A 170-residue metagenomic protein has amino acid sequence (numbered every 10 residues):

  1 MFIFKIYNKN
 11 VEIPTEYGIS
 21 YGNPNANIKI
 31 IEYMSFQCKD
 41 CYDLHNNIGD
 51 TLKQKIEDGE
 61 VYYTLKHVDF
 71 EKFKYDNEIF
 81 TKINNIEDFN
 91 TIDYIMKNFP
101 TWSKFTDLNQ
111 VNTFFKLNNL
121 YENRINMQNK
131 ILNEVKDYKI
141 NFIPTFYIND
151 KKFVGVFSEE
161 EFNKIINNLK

Functional and structural regions predicted by a protein language model:
M1-K9: N-proximal helix/coil linker or "cap" segments that precede and/or mark the start of modular domains
K9-I13, E87-N90: N-terminal-biased segments
V11-I28: A short beta-strand-turn-helix
I13, K29, Y33, D40-K55 (+1 more regions): C-terminal cap of thioredoxin/glutaredoxin-like
Y21-N23, F70, G155: Generic structural "secondary-structure junction" signal
Y21-N25, W102-T106, V135: Short hydrophobic/aromatic-rich motifs at helix boundaries and adjacent loops
M34-N112: Structural alpha/beta surface segment adjacent to cysteine/selenocysteine redox centers across thiol/disulfide enzymes
